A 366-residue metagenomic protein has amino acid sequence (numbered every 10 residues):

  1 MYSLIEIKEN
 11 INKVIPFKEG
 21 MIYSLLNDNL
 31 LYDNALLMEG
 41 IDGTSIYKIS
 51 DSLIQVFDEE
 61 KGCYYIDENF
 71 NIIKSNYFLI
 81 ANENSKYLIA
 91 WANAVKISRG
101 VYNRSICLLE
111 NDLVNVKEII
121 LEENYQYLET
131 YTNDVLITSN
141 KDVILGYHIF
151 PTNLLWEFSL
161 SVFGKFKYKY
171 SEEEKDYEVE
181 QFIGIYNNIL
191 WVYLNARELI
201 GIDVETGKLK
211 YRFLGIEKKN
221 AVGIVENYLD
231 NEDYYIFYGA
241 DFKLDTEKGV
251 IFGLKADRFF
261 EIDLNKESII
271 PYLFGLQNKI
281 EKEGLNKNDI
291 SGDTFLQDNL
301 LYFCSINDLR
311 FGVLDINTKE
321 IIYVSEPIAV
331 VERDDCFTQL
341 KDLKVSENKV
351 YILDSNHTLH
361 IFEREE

Functional and structural regions predicted by a protein language model:
M1-E366: Secretory-pathway ectodomains
